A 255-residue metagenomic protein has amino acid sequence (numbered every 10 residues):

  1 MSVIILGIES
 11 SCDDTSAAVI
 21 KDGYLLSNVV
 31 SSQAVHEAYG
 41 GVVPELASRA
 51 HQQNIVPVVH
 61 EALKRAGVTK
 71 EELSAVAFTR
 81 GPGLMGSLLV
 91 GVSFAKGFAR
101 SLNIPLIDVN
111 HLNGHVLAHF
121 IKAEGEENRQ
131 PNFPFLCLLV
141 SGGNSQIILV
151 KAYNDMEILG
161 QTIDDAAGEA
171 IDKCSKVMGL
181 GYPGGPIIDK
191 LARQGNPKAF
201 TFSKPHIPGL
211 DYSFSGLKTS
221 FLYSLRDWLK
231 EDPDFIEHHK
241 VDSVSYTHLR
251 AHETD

Functional and structural regions predicted by a protein language model:
V3, S11, N28, P131-N132 (+2 more regions): A short helix-loop
V3-P82, H111, H115, V241-D242: N-terminal beta-alpha supersecondary unit
T15-I20, C137, S145-L149: Short beta-strand scaffold segments in enzyme catalytic cores
F78-L102, I121: Short Gly/Thr/Asp-enriched flexible loops that form oxyanion-binding sites at enzyme active sites
G97-V116, D164: Short, acidic/small-residue loops that bind anionic groups at enzyme active sites
V109-F135: Conserved phosphate-binding catalytic cores of ATP/NTP-utilizing and phosphoryl-transfer enzymes
T247-T254: Conserved small/polar residues in nucleotide/adenosyl-binding loops
